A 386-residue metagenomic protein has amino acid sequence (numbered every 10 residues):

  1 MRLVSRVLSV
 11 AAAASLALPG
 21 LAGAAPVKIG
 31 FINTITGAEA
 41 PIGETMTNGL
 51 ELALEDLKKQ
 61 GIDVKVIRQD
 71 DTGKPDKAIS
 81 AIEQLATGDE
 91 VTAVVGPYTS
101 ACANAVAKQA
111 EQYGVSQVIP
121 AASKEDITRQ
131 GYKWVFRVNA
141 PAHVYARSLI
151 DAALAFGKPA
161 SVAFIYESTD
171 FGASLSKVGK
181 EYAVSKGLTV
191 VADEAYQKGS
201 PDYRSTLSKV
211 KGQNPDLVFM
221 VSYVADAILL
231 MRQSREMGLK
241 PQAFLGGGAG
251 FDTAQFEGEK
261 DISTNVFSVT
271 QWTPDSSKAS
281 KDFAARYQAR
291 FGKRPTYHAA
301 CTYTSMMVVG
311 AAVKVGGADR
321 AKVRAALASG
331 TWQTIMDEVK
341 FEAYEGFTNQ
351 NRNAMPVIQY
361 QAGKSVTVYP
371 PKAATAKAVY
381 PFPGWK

Functional and structural regions predicted by a protein language model:
M1-G23: Gram-negative bacterial Sec-dependent N-terminal signal peptides
L21-F31, K58-V64, L154-A160: Immediate post-signal peptide segment of exported/extracytoplasmic ligand-binding proteins
G30-E51, L57, Q69-D76, Y98-A101 (+3 more regions): Extracytoplasmic "Venus flytrap"
P41-M46, D56-R129, V138, Y196-Y203 (+1 more regions): Beta-alpha junction/loop-to-helix N-cap segments that form part of ligand/metal-binding clefts
I79-S80, K124-D126, K133-M237, W272-D282: Extracellular/periplasmic Venus flytrap/periplasmic-binding protein
L85, D89-Y98, V118-P120, A163-Y166 (+4 more regions): Periplasmic-binding protein-like
M231-Y303, V313, P371-K386: Extracellular/periplasmic periplasmic-binding protein-like sensory domains
R290-A299, G310-T367: Segments of small-molecule ligand-sensing domains
